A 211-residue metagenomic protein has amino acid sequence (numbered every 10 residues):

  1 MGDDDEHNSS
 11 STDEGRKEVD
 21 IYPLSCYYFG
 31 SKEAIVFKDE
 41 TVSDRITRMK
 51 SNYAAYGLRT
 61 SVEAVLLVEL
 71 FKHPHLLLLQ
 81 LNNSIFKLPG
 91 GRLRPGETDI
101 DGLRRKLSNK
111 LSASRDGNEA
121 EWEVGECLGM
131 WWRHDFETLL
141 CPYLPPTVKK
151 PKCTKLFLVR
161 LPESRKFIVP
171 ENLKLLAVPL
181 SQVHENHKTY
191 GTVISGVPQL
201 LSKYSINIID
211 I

Functional and structural regions predicted by a protein language model:
M1-I211: N-terminal leader/linker segments that precede catalytic domains of diphosphate-processing enzymes
